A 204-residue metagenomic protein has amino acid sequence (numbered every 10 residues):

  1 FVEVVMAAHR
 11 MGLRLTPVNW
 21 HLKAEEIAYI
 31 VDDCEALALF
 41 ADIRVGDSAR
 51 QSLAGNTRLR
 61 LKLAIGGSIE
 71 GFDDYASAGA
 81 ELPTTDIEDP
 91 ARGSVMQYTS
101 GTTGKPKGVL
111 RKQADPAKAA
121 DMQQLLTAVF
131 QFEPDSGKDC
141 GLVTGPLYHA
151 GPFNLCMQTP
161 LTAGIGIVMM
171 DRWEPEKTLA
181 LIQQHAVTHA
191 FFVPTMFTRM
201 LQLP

Functional and structural regions predicted by a protein language model:
F1-T16, W20-A24, D32-A38, D139-C140 (+2 more regions): A short helix-loop-beta submotif of the ANL/AMP-binding
V2, A24-E25, G93, N154 (+1 more regions): Glycine-rich phosphate-binding loop at the start of an alpha helix
L13-Y29, I43-S48, I165-H185, M196: ATP-dependent adenylate-forming carboxylate-activation enzymes
A41-R50, S68-I69, G145, E176 (+1 more regions): Adenylate-forming
D42-I43, R92, A120, D171 (+1 more regions): Helix N-cap/beta->alpha junction signal
D47-Q97, K105, Q113-L126, P204: ANL superfamily adenylate-forming
T102: Walker A (P-loop) phosphate-binding loop of ABC-type ATPase nucleotide-binding domains
A117-V143, Y148-H189, L203: Conserved AMP-binding/adenylation subdomain of ANL enzymes
